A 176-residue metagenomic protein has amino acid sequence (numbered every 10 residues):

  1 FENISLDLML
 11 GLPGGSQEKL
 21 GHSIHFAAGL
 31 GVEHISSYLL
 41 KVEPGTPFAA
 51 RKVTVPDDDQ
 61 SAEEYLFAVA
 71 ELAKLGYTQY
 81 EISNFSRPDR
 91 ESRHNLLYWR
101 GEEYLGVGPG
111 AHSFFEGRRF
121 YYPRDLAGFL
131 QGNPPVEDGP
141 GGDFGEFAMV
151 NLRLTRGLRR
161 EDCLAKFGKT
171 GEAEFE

Functional and structural regions predicted by a protein language model:
F1-K169: C-terminal scaffold of the Radical SAM
G168-E176: Short amphipathic alpha-helical interaction segments
